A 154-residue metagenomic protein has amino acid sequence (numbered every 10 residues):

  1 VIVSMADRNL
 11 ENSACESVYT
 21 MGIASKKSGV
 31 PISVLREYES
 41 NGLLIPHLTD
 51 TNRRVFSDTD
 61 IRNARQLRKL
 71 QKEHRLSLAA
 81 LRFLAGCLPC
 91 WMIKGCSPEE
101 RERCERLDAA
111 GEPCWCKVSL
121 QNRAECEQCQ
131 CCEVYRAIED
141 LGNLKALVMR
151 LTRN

Functional and structural regions predicted by a protein language model:
I2-M21, K26-K27, I45-T51, D58-N154: Arg/Lys-rich, alpha-helical DNA-contact motif
I32-T51: Major-groove DNA-recognition helix of helix-turn-helix-type DNA-binding domains
L35-Y38, F56, L67: Conserved hydrophobic/aromatic packing and binding residues within compact polymer-binding modules
